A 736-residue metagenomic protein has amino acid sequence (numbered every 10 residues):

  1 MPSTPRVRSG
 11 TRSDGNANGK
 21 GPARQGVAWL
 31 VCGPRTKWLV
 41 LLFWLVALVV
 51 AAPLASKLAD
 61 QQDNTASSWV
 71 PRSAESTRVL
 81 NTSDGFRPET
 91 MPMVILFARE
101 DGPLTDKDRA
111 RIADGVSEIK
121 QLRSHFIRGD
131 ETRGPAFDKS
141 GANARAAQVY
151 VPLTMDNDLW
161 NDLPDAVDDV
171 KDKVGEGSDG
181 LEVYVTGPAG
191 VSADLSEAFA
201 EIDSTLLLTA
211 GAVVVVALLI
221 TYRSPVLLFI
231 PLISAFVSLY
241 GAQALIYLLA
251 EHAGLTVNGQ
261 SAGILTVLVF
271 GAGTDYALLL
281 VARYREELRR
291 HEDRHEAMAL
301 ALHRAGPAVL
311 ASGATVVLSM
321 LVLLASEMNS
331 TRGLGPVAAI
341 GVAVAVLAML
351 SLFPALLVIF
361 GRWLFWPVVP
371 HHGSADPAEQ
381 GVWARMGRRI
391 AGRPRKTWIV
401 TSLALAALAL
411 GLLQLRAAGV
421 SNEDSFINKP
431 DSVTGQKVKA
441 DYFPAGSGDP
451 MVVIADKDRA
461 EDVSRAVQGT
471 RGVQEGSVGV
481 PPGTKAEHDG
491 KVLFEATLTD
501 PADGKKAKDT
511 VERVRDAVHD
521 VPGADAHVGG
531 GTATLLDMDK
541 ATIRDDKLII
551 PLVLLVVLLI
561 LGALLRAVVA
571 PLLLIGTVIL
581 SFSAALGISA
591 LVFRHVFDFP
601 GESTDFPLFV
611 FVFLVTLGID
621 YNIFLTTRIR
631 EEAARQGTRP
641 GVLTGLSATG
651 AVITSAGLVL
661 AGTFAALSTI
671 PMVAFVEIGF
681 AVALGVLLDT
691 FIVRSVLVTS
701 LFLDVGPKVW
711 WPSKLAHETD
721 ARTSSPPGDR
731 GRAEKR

Functional and structural regions predicted by a protein language model:
M1-Q61, M155-A417, G523, A533-R736: Membrane-embedded transmembrane helical bundles of large multi-pass transporters/channels
R8, R12, K37, S67-P71 (+1 more regions): A short N-terminal beta->alpha junction/helix N-cap motif
D60-S67, A418-N422: Ser/Thr/Pro/Gly-rich low-complexity linker/stalk segments immediately outside membranes or between
R72-P92, E100-S192, Q414-G601, I623: Structured non-transmembrane domains adjacent to transmembrane bundles in polytopic membrane proteins
